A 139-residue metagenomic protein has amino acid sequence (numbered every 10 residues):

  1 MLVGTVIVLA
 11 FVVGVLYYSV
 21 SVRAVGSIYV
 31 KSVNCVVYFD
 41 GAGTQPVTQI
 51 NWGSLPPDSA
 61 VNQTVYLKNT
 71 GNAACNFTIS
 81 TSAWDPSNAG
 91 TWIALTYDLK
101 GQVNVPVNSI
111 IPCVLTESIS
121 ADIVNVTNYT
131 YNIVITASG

Functional and structural regions predicted by a protein language model:
M1-I50, L55, N125, Y129-G139: Short, polar/proline-rich extracytoplasmic segments that appear immediately after membrane translocation
I28-T48, N72-I110: Surface-exposed binding patches on compact interaction domains or structured appendages
D58-A60, T96: Short solvent-exposed loop/turn micro-motifs enriched in small/polar/acidic residues
A60, A74, I110, V126-N128: Extracellular Ig-like/FN3 beta-sandwich strand-entry sites
A60-Q63, P106-E117: Short Pro-Gly-centered flexible turn/kink motifs
Y66, V114-T116, N132-T136: Extracellular recognition modules
L67-G71: Asparagine-centered strand-capping/turn motif at beta-strand->loop junctions
Q102-N104, S118-N125: Short, surface-exposed loop/turn segments at beta-strand-coil junctions that are enriched for proline with nearby
